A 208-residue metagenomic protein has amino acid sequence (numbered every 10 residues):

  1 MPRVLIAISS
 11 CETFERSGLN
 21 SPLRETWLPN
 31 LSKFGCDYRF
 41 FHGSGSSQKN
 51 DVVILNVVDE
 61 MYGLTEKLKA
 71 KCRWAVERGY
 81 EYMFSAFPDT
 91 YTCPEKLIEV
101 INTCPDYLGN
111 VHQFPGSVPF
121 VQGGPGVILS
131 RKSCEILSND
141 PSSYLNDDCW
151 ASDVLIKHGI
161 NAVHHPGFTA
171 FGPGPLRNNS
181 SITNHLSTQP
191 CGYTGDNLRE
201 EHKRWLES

Functional and structural regions predicted by a protein language model:
M1-S21: N-proximal low-complexity "stem/linker" segments adjacent to membrane-targeting elements
P2-L5, S143-S208: C-terminal catalytic/acceptor-binding lobe
I6-I8, F40, S85: Structural beta-sheet core signal
L19-C36: Short, acidic, metal-binding catalytic loop of nucleotide-sugar glycosyltransferases
E25-N30, A70-R78, E99-V100: A generic secondary-structure signal
K33-G45, L108-G109: Short, hydrophobic beta-strand segments that form beta-sheet elements in well-ordered domains
R39-E81, Y91-E95, F114-P115: Active-site-proximal specificity loops/subdomain of glycosyltransferases
D59-T65, Y82-A86, T90-L176: Conserved catalytic core of nucleotide-sugar-dependent glycosyltransferases
